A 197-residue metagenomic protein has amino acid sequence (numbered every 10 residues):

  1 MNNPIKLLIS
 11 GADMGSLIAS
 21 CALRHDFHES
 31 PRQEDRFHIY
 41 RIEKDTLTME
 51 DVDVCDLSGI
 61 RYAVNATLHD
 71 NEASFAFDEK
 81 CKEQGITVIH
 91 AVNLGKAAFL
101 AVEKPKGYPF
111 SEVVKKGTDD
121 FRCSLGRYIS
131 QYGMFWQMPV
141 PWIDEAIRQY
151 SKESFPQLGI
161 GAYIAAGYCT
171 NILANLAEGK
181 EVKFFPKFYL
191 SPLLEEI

Functional and structural regions predicted by a protein language model:
M1-R24, S30-E34: Glycine-rich adenosine-cofactor-binding loop
N3-P4, D13, N175-I197: Phosphate-binding loop/pocket of nucleotide- and phosphate-handling active sites
P4, S58-R61: Short, well-ordered alpha-helix to beta-strand connector turns
L8, R61-I160: E1/E1-like adenylate-forming module used to activate ubiquitin-like modifiers and sulfur-carrier proteins
C21-H25, E79, N175: Short, well-ordered alpha-helices that flank and scaffold nucleotide-derived cofactor binding pockets
H28-T46: NAD(P)-binding Rossmann-fold cofactor-contacting core
E50-S58: Short amphipathic alpha-helix with an adjacent loop that forms part of the alpha/beta core around
G107, A165-V182: Oxidoreductase and adenylate-handling cofactor-binding alpha/beta cores
